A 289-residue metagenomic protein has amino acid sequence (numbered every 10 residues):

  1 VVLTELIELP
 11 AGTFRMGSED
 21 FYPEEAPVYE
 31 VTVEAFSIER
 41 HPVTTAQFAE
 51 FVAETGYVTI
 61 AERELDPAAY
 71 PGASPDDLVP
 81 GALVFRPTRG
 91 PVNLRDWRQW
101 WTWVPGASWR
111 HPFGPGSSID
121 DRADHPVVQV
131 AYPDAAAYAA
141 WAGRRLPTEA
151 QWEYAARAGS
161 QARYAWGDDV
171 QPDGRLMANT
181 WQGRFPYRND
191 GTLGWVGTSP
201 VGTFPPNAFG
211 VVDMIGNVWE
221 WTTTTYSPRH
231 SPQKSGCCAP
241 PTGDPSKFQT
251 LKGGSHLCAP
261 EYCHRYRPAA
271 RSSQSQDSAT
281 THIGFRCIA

Functional and structural regions predicted by a protein language model:
V2-E8: GGW-centered surface loops in extracellular recognition modules
E8-L9, R15, D20, E64-P268 (+1 more regions): Functional-site microenvironments in short loops/helix caps that host divalent-cation chemistry
F21-Y29, E50-E54, E64-L65, K234: Short Gly/aromatic-enriched secondary-structure transition segments
P23-V28, R95-W97, A270-Q276: Short, P/G- and charge-enriched loop/turn segments at secondary-structure junctions
E30-A35: A short N-terminal beta-strand-loop micro-motif at the entrance of redox/enzyme domains
F36, F51-I60, A142-G143: Short capping motifs at secondary-structure boundaries
T44: Acidic-aromatic/histidine active-site loop/patch
T281-A289: Short, structured beta-strand segments at or near domain termini in extracellular proteins/domains
